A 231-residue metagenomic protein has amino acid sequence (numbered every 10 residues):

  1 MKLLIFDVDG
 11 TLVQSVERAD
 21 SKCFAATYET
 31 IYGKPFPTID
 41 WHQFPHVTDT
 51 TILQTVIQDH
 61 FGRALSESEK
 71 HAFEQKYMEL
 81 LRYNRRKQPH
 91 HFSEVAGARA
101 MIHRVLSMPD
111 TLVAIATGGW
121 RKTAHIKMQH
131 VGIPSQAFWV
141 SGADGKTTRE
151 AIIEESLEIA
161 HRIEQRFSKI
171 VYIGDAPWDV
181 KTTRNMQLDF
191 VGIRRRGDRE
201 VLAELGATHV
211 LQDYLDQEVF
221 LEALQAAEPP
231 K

Functional and structural regions predicted by a protein language model:
K2-V8, L12-A100: N-terminal helical cap/lid subdomain that shapes the substrate entry/recognition surface in HAD-like hydrolases
F6, H42-F44, V140-G142, K169-D175: Extended hydrophobic secondary-structure segments that form protein cores and membrane-embedded regions
D40, E69-E74, P134-T148: A short, structured active-site edge motif that brings together acidic residues
A98-Q129, W139-T147: Substrate-recognition element of Asp-dependent hydrolases with the DxDx(T/V) motif
S141, H209-D216: Short acidic-hydrophobic, aromatic-tinged amphipathic segments that line or gate anion-handling sites
I152-V180, R184: Conserved Lys-Pro-Asp/Glu-containing loop-to-beta segment of HAD-superfamily phosphomonoesterases, centered on
Y172-Q212: Acidic, Mg2+-coordinating phosphoryl-transfer loop and its flanking beta/alpha structural elements, shared across
Q217-P229: Short amphipathic alpha-helix with an adjacent loop that forms part of the alpha/beta core around
